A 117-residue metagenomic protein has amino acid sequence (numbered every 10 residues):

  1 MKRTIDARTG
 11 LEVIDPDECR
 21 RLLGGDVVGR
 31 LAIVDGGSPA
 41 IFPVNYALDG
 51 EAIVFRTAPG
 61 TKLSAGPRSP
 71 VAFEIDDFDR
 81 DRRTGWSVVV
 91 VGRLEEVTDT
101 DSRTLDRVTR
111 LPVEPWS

Functional and structural regions predicted by a protein language model:
K2-V13, D76-S117: Charged, gly/pro-rich active-site loop segments
R3-R30: Short, basic/aromatic recognition patches
D17, L23, S38, F55 (+2 more regions): Extracytoplasmic/cell-surface-exposed regions of Actinobacterial cell-envelope-associated and secreted proteins
C19, F42, K62, V90 (+1 more regions): Amphipathic alpha-helical interface surfaces
D26-A58: Short beta-strand segments
G29, S69-V71, W86-V90: Generic beta-strand structural signal
G36-S38, A65-P67, R82-W86: A generic structural micro-feature
N45-R80: A short mixed-secondary-structure module that forms the rim of ligand-binding clefts
